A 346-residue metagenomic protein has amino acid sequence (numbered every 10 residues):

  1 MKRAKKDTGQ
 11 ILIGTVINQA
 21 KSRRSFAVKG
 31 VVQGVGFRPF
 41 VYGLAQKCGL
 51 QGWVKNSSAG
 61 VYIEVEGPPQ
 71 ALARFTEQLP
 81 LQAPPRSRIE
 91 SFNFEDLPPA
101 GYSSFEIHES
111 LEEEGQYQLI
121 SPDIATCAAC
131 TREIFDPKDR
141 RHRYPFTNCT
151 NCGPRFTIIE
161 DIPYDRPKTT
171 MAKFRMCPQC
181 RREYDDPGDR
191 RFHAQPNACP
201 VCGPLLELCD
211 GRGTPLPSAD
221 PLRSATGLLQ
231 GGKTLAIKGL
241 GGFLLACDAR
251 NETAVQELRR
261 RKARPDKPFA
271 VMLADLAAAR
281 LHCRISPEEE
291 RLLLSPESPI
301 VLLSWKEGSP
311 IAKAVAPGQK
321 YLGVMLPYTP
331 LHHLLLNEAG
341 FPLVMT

Functional and structural regions predicted by a protein language model:
M1-E207, A219: Intrinsically disordered, low-complexity, mixed-charge
D96, G242-E307: A phosphate-binding glycine/aspartate-rich beta-alpha loop in the early core of alpha/beta enzymes
S104-E106, R140, T157-P163, D210 (+5 more regions): Short acidic, glycine/serine/threonine-rich loops at helix termini
C130, A236-I237, A246-R250: N-terminal amphipathic, basic-rich helices that act as targeting or association modules
P178, A198-C202, C209, T234-I237 (+3 more regions): Intrinsically disordered, low-complexity segments enriched in small residues
C202-G231: N- or domain-start disorder-to-order transition segments that initiate the globular core
K233-G242, L343-M345: ATP-grasp fold ATP-binding core
R291-L293, S298-T346: Divalent-metal (Mg2+/Mn2+/Ca2+)-assisted nucleotide/phosphate chemistry catalytic cores
